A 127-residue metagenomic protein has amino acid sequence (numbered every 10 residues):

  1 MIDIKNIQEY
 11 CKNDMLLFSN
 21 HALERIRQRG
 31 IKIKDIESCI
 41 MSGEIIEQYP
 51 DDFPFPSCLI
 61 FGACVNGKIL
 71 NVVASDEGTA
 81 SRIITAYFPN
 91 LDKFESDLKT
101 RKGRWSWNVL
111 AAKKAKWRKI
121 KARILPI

Functional and structural regions predicted by a protein language model:
M1-I127: Ribonuclease/tRNase effector modules and their secretory precursors
